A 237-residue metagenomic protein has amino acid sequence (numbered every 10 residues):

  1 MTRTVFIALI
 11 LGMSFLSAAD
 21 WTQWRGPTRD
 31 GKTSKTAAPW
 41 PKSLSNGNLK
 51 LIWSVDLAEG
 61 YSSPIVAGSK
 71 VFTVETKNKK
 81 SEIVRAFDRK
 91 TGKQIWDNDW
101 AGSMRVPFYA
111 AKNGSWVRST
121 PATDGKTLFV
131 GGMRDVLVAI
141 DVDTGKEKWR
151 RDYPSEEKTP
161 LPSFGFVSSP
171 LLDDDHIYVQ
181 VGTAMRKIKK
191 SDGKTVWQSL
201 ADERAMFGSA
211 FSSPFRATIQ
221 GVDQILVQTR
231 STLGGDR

Functional and structural regions predicted by a protein language model:
M1-F6: Bacterial N-terminal signal peptides that target proteins for export
A8-A18: Hydrophobic h-region of N-terminal signal peptides that target proteins for export in Gram-negative bacteria
A18-R237: Noncatalytic, solvent-exposed loop/strand surfaces of beta-propeller-type extracellular/periplasmic domains
